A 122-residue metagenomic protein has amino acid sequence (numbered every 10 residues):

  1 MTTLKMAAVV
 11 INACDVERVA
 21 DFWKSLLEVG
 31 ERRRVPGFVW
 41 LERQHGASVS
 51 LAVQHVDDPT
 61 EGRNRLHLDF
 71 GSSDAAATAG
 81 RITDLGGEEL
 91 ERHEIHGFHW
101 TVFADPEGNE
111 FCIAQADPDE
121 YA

Functional and structural regions predicted by a protein language model:
M1-A20, S48, L66, F70 (+1 more regions): N-terminal beta-strand motif that seeds the catalytic metal site of vicinal oxygen chelate
V16, L68-E107: Vicinal oxygen chelate
E17-S25, E110: Conserved active-site alpha-helix within GNAT-family acetyltransferase domains
S25-E31, L85-E89: Conserved acetyl-CoA-binding loop of GNAT-fold acetyltransferases
L27-N64, E110-D117: Conserved short beta-strand elements that form part of the metal-binding/catalytic scaffold of enzyme active sites
P36-G37, I95-H96, Y121: Residue-level "edge-of-site" marker
T101-A122: A generic hydrophobic-segment detector
